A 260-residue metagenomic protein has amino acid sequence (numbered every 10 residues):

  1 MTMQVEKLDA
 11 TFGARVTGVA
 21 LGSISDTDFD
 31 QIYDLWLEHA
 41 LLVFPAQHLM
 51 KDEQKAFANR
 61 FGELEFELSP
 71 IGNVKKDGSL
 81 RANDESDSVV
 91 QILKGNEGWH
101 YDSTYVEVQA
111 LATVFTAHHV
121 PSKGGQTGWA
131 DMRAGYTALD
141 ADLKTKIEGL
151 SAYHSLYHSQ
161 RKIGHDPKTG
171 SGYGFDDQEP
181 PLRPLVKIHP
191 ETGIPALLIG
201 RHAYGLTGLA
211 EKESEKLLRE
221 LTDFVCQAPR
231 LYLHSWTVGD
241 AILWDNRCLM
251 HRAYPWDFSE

Functional and structural regions predicted by a protein language model:
M3-L243, R247-E260: Fe(II)/2-oxoglutarate oxygenase catalytic core
